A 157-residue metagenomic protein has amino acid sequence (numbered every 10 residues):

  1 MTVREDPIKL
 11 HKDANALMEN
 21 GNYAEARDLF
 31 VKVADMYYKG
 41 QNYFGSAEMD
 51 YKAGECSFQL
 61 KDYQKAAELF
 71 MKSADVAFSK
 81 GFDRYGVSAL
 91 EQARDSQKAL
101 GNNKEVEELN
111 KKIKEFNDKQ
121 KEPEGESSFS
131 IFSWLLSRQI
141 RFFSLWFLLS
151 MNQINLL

Functional and structural regions predicted by a protein language model:
V3-K39: Alpha-helical segment of the N-proximal tetratricopeptide repeat
R4-E5, A24, F44, Q64 (+2 more regions): Residue signature of alpha-solenoid helical repeat architecture, marking inter-repeat boundaries and helix-start
P7-I8, R27, G40, S46-E48 (+3 more regions): Start-of-helix signal in alpha-solenoid helical-repeat scaffolds, especially tetratricopeptide repeats
A26, K32-V33, A53, A66 (+3 more regions): Tetratricopeptide repeat
